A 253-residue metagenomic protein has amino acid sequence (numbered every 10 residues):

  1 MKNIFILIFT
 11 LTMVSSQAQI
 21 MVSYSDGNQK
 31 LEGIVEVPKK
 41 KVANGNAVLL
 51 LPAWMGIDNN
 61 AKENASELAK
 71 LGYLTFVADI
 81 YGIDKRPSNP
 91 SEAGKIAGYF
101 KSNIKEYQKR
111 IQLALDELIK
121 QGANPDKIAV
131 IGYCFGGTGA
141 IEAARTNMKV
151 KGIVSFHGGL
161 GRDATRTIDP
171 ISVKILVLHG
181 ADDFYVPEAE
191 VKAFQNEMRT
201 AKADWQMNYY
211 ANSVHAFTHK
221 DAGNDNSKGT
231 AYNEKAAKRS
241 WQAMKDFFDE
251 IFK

Functional and structural regions predicted by a protein language model:
V22-Q121, H219-T230: Serine-hydrolase catalytic machinery in alpha/beta-hydrolase-like enzymes
N64, P187-M198, Q206: Short alpha-helix in the alpha/beta-hydrolase fold that links the catalytic acid
G122-Y133: Alpha/beta-hydrolase fold nucleophile elbow
G132-G136, A140: Gly/Ala-rich beta-loop-alpha elbow adjacent to hydrolase catalytic centers
K149-G159: A conserved short beta-strand
I171, V177-H179: Short beta-strand/loop motif that positions the catalytic acidic residue of the alpha/beta-hydrolase fold
D182-V186, H215: Acidic catalytic loop of the alpha/beta-hydrolase fold
R199-K253: C-terminal catalytic histidine-bearing segment of alpha/beta-hydrolase fold enzymes
